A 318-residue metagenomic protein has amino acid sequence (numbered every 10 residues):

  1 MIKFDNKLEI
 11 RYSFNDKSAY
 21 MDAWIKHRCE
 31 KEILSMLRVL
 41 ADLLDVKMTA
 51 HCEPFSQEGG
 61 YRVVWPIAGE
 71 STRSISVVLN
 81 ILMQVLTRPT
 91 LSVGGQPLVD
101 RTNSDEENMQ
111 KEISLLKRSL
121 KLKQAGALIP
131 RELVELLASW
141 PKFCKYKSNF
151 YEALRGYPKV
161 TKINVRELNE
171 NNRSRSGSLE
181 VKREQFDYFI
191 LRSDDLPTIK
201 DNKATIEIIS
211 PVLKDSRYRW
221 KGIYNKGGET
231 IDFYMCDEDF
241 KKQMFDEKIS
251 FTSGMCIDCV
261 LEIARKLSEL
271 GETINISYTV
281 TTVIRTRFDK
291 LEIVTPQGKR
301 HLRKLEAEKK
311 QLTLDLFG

Functional and structural regions predicted by a protein language model:
M1-D201, P211: Charged, alpha-helical interface segments at or near domain boundaries
F14-D16, S210-V212, L261-L267: Beta-strand elements of well-folded, non-transmembrane domains
I199-S216, W220: Structural detector for short beta-strands of small beta-barrel domains
I206, I249-T273: Flexible glycine-rich surface loops and low-complexity tracts that mediate binding to linear polymers
K221-K226: Short, acidic/hydrophobic/Gly-rich beta-strand patch recurrent on exposed beta strands that often constitutes part
G228-S250: Beta-strand/loop nucleic-acid-binding surfaces
A264-K299: OB-fold/S1-family single-stranded nucleic acid-binding modules
F288-G318: Extended, charge-rich, solvent-exposed interface segments
